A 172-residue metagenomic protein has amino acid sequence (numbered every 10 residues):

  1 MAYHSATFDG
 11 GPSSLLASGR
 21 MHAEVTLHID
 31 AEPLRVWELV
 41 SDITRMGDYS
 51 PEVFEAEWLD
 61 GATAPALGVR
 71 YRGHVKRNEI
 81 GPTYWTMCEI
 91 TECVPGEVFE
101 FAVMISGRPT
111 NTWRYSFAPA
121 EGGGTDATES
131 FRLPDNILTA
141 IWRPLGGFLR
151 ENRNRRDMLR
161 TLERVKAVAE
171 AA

Functional and structural regions predicted by a protein language model:
A2-A62: Hydrophobic ligand-binding cavity/cleft-lining segments
H4-S5, A102-R160, V165: Beta-strand/loop substructures that line and gate deep hydrophobic ligand-binding cavities in soluble
F8, W58, R164-A172: Short, highly charged C-terminal tails/helix-capping segments
R20-H28, R70, W85, V98 (+2 more regions): Intrinsic-disorder/low-complexity, polar/charged segments enriched in Ser/Thr/Lys/Arg/Asp/Glu/Gln
E24, T44-V98: Short beta-edge strand/loop motif at the mouth of beta-sheet-based domains
A31, V75-E79, E92, G107-P109 (+1 more regions): Beta-strand elements of well-folded, non-transmembrane domains
P33-L34, T63-P65, T91-V98, S116-D126 (+1 more regions): A short, structured loop/turn motif at beta-sheet edges
R35-V40, M46, Y71-G73, I90 (+3 more regions): Hydrophobic pocket/interface hotspot
